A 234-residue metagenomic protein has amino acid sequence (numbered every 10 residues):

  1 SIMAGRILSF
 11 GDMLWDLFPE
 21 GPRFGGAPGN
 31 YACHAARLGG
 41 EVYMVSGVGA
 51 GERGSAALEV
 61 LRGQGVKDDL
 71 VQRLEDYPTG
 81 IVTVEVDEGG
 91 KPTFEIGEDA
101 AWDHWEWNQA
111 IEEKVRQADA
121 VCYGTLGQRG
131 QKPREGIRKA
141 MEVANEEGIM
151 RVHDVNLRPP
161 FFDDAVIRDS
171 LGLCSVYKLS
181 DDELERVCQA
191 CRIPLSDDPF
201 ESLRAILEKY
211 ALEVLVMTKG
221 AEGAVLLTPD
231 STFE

Functional and structural regions predicted by a protein language model:
I2-L8, V60-G63, D68-R73, E88-F233: Ribokinase/PfkB-type carbohydrate-kinase core domain
R6-I7, L17-K91, I96-W105: Substrate-binding N-lobe of the ribokinase-like
D12: Extended, alpha-helix-rich binding/interface surfaces that flank or overlap catalytic cores and mediate recognition
W15-D16, E185: Nucleotide phosphate-binding site architecture
